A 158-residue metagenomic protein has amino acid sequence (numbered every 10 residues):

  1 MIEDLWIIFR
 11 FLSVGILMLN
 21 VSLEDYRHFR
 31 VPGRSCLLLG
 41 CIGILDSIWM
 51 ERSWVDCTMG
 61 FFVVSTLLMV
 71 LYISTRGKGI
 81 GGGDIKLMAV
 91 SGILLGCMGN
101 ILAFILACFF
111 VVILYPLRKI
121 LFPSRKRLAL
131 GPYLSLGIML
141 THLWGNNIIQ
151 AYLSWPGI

Functional and structural regions predicted by a protein language model:
M1-I158: A membrane-topology feature that recognizes alpha-helical transmembrane segments and their immediate juxtamembrane
